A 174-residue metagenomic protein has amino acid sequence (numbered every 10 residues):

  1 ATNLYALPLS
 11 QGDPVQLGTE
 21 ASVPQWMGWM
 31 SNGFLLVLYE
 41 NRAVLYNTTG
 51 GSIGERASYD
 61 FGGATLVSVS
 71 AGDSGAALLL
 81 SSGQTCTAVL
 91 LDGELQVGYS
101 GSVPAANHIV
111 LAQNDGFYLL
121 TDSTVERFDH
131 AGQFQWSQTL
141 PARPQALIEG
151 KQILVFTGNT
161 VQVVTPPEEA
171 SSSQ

Functional and structural regions predicted by a protein language model:
T2-A6, N41-N47, G83-L90, S123-E126 (+1 more regions): Structural motif
T2-E55: Solenoidal tandem-repeat scaffolds enriched in leucines and small polar residues
P8-L9, M30, Y39, N47-T48 (+8 more regions): Acidic surface patches and DE-rich sequence motifs
G12-T19, S52-D60, E94-G101, G132-Q138 (+1 more regions): A short beta-strand motif characteristic of beta-propeller blades
T19-G33, D60-D73, S102-N114, L140-Q152: Repeated scaffold domains used in trafficking and secretory/extracellular systems, primarily beta-propellers
L35-L36, A77-L78, G116-Y118, L154: Conserved beta-propeller blade signature
V37-L111: Eukaryotic tandem repeat interaction scaffolds
L140-Q174: Blade-level signature of beta-propeller repeat domains, shared across WD40, Kelch, NHL, RCC1 and BNR/Asp-box propellers
